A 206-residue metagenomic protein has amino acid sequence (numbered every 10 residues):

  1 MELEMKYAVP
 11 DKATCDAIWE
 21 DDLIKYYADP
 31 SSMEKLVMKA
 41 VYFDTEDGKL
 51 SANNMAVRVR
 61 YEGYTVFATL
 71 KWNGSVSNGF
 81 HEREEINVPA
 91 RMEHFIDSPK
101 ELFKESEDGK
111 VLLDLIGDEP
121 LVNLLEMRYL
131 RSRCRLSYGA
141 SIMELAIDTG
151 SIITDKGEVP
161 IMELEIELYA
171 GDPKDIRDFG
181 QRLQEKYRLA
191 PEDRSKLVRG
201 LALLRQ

Functional and structural regions predicted by a protein language model:
M1-Q206: Phosphate-end processing signature that detects enzymes handling 5′-triphosphorylated RNA and polyphosphate
